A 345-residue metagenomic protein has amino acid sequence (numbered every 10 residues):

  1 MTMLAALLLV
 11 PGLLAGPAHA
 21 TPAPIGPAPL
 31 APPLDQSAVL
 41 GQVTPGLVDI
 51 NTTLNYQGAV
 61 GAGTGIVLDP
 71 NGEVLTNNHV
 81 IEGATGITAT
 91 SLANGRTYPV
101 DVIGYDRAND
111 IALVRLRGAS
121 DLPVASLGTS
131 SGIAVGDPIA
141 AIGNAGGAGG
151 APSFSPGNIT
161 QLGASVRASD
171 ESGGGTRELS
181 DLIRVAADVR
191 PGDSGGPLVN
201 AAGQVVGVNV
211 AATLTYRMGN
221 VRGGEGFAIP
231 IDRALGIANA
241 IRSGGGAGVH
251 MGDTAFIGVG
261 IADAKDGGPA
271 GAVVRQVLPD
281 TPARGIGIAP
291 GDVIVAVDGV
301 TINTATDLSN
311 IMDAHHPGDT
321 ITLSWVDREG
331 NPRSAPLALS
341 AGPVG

Functional and structural regions predicted by a protein language model:
L9-P32, P45, A247, P343-G345: C-terminal region of N-terminal signal peptides and the immediate post-cleavage residues of exported proteins
L30-A38, N51-E73, T88, G95-D101 (+5 more regions): A conserved glycine-rich beta-strand in the N-terminal activation segment of trypsin-fold
L34-L40, A145, A201, V205-K265 (+2 more regions): C-terminal cap/linker of serine protease catalytic domains
V39, D101-I103, S120-G150, F154 (+1 more regions): Active-site substrate-binding loop(s) of clan PA
G41-V43, Y56-G58, G104-N109, A148-A151 (+6 more regions): Gly/Ser-enriched beta-turn/beta-hairpin loop segments
L54-A62, A84-G86, L122, I142-G157 (+2 more regions): Active-site loop architecture of trypsin-fold serine endopeptidases
Y56, D188, A240-I311, V326-G345: PDZ/PDZ-like groove recognition
D69-D110, A119-D121, S309: Catalytic-histidine neighborhood of serine endopeptidases, predominantly the chymotrypsin-like S1/PA family
